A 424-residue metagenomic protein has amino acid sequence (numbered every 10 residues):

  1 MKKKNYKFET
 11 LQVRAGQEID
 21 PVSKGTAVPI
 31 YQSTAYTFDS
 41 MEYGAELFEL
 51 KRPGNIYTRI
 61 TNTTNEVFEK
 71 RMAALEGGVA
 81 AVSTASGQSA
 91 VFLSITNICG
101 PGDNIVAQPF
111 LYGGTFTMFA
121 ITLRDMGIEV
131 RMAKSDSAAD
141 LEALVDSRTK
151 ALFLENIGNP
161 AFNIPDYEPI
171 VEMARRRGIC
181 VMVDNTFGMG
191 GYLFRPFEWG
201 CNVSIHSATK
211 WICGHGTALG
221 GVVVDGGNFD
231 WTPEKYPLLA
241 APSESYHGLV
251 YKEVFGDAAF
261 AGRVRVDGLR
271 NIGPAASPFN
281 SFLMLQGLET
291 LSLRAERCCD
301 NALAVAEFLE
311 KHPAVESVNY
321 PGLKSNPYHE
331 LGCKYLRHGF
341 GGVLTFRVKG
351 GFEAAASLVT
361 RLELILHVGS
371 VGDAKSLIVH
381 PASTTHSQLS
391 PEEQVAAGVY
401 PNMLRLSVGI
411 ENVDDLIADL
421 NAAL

Functional and structural regions predicted by a protein language model:
K2-K3, Q12-R14, E18, A81-H312: Conserved PLP-enzyme active-site core in the AAT-like
K2-N62, K70-R71: N-terminal "arm"/small-domain region of PLP-dependent enzymes with the aminotransferase-like
S40-F92, G114-T122: Conserved N-terminal alpha-helix of the aminotransferase class I/II PLP-enzyme fold
P53, V79, N280, M284 (+3 more regions): Short amphipathic alpha-helical segments
A120, E129-R131, S147, R294 (+2 more regions): PLP-dependent enzyme catalytic core of the Aspartate aminotransferase-like
L152, G221-V223, V318, L344 (+1 more regions): Well-ordered beta-strand positions enriched in small/hydrophobic/aromatic, beta-favoring residues
V224, T345-R347, S407-G409: Short hydrophobic/aromatic beta-strand micro-patches that form the beta-sheet surface supporting nucleotide- or nucleic
I272-A275, F279-S281, T290, A295-R297 (+2 more regions): Conserved small-domain helix->loop->beta segment predominantly found in fold-type I
